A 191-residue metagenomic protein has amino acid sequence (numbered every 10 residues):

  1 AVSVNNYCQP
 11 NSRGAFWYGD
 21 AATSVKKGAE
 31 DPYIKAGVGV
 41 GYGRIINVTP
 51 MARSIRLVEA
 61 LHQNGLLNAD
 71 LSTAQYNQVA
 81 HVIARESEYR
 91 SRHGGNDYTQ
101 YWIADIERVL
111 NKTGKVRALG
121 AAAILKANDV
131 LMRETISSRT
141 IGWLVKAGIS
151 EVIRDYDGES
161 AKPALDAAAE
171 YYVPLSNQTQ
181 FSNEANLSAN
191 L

Functional and structural regions predicted by a protein language model:
A1-V2, V25, E30-V38, E159-L165: Residues that define the transmembrane beta-barrel architecture of outer-membrane proteins
V2-C8, T23, V38-R44, I149-E151 (+2 more regions): Residues on the lipid-exposed face of transmembrane beta-strands in outer-membrane beta-barrel proteins
Y7-A15, E30, I46-Q63, R90-A104 (+3 more regions): Short loop/turn motifs that connect adjacent beta-strands in outer-membrane beta-barrel proteins
S12-K26: Extended, low-complexity, charge-balanced
W17-A21, W143-I149, N183-A185: Membrane-embedded beta-strand positions of outer-membrane beta-barrel proteins
A22, N128-L131, G148-I153: Extracytoplasmic loops and strand-loop junctions of Gram-negative outer membrane beta-barrel proteins
K26-A29, E134-I136, V152-K162, E170-S176 (+1 more regions): Outer-membrane beta-barrel domain signature
Y42-S87: Internal, charge-rich low-complexity segments
